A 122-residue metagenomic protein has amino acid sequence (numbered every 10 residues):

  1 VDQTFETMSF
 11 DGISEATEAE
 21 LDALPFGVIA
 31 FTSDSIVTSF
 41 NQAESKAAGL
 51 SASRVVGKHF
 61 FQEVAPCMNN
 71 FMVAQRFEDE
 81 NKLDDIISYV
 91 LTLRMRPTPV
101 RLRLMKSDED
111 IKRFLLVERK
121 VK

Functional and structural regions predicted by a protein language model:
V1-F10, L115-K122: Short, low-complexity N-terminal regulatory "tails/caps" that precede and couple sensory modules
T7-E44: Sensory modules in modular signal-transduction proteins
D34-S39, A43-K122: Sensory/regulatory domains in signal-transduction proteins
